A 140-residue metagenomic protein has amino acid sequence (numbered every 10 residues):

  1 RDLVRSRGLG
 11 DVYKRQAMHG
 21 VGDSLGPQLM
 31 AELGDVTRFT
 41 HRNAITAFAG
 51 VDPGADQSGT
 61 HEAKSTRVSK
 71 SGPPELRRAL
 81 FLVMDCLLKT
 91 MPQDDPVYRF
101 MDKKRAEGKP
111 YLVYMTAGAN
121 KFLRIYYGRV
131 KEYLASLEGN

Functional and structural regions predicted by a protein language model:
R1-Y13: Single conserved hydrophobic/aromatic residue that forms the stacking wall/gate of nucleotide- or nucleobase-binding
V4, L76-R77, N120: Residue-level micro-sites within transmembrane alpha helices that shape and flank functional polar/acidic positions
L9, R42, A119: ATP/adenylate-binding site constellation spanning eukaryotic-like Ser/Thr protein kinases, ABC-transporter
A17, D23-S24, Q28-E107, Y111: Phosphate-backbone recognition surface of nucleic-acid-processing proteins
T60-K64, Y98-N140: Low-complexity, acidic/Ser/Thr- and charged residue-rich accessory regions of DNA metabolism proteins
